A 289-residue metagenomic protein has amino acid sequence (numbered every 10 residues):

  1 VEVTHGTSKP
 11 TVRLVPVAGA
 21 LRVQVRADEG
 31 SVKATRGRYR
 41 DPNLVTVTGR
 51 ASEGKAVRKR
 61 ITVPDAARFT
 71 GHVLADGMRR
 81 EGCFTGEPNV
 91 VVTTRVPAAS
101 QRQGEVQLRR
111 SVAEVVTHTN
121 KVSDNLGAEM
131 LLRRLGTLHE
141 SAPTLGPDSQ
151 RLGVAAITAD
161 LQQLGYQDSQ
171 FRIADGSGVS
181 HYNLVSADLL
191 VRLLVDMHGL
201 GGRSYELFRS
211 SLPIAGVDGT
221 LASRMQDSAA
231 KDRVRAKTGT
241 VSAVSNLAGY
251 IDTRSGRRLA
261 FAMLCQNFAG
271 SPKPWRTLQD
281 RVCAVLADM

Functional and structural regions predicted by a protein language model:
V1-D168, T277, V285-M289: Conserved serine DD-peptidase/penicillin-binding transpeptidase domain and beta-lactam-recognizing active-site
V122, L132-M289: Small-residue-rich helix-loop
